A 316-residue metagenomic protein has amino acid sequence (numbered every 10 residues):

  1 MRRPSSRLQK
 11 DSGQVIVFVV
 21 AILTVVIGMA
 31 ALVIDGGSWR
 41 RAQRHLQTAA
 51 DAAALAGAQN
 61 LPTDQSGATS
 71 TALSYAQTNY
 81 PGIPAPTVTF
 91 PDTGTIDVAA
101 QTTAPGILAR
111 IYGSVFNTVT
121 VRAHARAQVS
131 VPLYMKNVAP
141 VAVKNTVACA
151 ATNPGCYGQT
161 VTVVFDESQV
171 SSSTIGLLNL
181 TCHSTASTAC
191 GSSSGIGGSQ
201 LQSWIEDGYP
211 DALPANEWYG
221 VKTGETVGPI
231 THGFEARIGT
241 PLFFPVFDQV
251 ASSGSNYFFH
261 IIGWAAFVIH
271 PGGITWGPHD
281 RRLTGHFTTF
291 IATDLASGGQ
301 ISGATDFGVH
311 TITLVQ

Functional and structural regions predicted by a protein language model:
M1-A72, P154, G158: Alpha-helical assembly-interface signal, strongest on the long, hydrophobic N-terminal helix that forms
R2, G37-R40, R44, A52-L108 (+2 more regions): Short amphipathic secondary-structure patches
G13, A53-A56, G82, G195-Q200: Short low-complexity stretches enriched in small and charged residues
I22, S66-T69, L73, T87-D97 (+1 more regions): N-linked glycosylation sequons
